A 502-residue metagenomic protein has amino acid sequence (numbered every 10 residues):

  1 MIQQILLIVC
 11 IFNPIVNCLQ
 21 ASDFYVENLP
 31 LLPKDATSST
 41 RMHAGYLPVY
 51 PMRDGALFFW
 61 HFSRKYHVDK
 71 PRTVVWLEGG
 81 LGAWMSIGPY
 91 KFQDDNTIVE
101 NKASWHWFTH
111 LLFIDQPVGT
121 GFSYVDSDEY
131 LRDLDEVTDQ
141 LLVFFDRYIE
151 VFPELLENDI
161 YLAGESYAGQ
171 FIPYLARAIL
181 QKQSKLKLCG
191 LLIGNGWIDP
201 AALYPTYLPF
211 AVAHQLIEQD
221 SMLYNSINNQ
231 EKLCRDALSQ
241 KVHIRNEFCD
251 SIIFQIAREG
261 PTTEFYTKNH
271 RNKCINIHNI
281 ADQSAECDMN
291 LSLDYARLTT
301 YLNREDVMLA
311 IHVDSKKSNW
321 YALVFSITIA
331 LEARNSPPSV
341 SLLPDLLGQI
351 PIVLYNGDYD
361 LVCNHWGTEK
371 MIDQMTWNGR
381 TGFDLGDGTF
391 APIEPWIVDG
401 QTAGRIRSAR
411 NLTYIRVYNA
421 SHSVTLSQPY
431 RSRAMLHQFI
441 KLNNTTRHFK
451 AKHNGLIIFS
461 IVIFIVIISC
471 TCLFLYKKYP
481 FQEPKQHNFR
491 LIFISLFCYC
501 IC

Functional and structural regions predicted by a protein language model:
I2-C502: Terminal and linker regions of secretory-pathway proteins
